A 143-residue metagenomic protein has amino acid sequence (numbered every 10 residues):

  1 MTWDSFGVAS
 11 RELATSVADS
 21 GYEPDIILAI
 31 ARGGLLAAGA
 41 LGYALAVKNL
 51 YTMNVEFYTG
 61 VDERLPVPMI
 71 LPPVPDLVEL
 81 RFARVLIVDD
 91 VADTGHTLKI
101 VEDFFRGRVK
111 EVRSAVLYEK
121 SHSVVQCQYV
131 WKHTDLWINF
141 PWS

Functional and structural regions predicted by a protein language model:
M1-S143: PRPP-associated nucleotide enzymes
